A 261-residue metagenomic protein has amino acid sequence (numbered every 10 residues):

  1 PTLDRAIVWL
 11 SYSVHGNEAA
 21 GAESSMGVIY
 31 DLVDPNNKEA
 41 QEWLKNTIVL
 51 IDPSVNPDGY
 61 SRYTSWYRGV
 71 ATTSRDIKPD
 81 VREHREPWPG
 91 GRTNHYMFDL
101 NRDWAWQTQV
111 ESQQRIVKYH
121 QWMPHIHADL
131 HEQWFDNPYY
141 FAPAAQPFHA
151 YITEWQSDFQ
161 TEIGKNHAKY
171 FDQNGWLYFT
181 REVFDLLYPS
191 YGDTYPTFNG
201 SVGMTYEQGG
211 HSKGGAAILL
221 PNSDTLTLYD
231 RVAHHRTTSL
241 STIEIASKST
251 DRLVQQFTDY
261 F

Functional and structural regions predicted by a protein language model:
P1-R5, S24-V28, Q41-Q107, H131-A150 (+1 more regions): Surface-exposed loop and adjacent secondary-structure segments within mature catalytic domains
R5-A20: Short HxH-centered metal-ligating active-site micro-motif
W9, V33, T47, P53 (+1 more regions): Hydrophobic, aliphatic-enriched repeat segments that assemble into extended interaction scaffolds in large eukaryotic
Y12-H15, E86-G91, E162-Y170: A broad, low-specificity signal for short, low-complexity segments enriched in glycine/proline and polar/charged
G21-V28, A40-W43, T47, Y96 (+6 more regions): Stable alpha-helical elements in mature extracytoplasmic
S25-L32, S239-T242: Buried hydrophobic packing segments
N101, W106-F261: C-terminal accessory segments enriched in acidic
